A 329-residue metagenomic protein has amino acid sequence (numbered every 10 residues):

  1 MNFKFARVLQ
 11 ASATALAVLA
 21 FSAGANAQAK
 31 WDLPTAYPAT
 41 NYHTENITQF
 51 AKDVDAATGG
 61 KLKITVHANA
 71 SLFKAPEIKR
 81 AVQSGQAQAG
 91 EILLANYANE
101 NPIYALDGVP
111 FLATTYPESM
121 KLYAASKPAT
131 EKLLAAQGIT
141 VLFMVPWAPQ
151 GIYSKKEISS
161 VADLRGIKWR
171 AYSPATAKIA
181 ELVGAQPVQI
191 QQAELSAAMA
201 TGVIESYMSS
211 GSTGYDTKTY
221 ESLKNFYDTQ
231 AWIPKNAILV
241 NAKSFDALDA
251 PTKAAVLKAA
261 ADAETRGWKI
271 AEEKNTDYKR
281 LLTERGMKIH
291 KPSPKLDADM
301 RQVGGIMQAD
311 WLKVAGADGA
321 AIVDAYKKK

Functional and structural regions predicted by a protein language model:
M1-A11: Bacterial Sec-dependent N-terminal signal peptides
F3, T14, Q28-E118, S126-K329: N-terminal secretory/targeting leader peptides
A11-A20: Bacterial N-terminal signal peptides
F21-A27: Sec/Tat signal peptide C-region and signal peptidase I cleavage site
K121: Short beta-strand-centered segments that line the small-molecule binding cleft or hinge of alpha/beta clamshell
